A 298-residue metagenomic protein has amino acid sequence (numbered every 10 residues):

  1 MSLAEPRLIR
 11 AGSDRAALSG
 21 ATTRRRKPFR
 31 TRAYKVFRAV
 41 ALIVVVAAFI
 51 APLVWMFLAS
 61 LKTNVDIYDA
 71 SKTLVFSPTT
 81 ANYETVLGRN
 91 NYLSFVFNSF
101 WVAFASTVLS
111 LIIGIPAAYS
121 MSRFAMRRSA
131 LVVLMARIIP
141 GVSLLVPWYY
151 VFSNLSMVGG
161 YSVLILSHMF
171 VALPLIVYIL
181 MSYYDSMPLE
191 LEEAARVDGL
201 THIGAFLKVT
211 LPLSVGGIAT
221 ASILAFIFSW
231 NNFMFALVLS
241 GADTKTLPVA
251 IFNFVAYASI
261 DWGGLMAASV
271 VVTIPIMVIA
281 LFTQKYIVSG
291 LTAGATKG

Functional and structural regions predicted by a protein language model:
S2-G298: A hydrophobic, multi-pass inner-membrane permease signature
